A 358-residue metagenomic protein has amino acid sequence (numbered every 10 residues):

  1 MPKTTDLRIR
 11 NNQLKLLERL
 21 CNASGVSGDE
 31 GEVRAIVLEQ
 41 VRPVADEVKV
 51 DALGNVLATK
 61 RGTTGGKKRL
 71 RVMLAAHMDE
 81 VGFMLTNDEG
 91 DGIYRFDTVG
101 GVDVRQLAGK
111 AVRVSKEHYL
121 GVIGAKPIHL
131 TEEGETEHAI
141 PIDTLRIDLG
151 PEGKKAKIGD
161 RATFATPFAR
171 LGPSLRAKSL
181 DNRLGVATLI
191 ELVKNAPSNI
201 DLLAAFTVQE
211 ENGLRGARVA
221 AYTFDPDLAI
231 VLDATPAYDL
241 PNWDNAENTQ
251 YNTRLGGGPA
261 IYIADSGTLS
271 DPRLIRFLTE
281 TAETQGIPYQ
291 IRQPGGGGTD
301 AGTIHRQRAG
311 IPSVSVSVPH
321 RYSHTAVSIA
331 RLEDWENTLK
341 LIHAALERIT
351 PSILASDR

Functional and structural regions predicted by a protein language model:
M1-R358: N-terminal hydrophobic/helix-forming segments and targeting peptides
